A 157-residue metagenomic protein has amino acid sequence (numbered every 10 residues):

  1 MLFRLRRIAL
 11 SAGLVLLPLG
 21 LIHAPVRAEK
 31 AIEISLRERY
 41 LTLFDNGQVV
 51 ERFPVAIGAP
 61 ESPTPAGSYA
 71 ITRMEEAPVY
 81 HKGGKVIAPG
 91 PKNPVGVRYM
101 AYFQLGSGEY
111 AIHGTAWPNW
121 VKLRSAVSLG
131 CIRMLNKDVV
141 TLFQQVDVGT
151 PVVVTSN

Functional and structural regions predicted by a protein language model:
L2-A12: Bacterial N-terminal signal peptides that target proteins for export
F3-R4, L36, V49, G130: Short alpha-helical segments used as structural interaction elements across diverse proteins
R6-R7, R39, R98, R133: Basic side chains
S11-G20: Bacterial N-terminal signal peptides
G20-T72, V154-N157: Intrinsically disordered, low-complexity, Pro/Ser/Thr/Asn/Gly/Ala-rich spacer/linker segments adjacent to signal
R27-E29, A59-P63, V79, G84-N157: Exported/periplasmic cell-wall-interacting domains
